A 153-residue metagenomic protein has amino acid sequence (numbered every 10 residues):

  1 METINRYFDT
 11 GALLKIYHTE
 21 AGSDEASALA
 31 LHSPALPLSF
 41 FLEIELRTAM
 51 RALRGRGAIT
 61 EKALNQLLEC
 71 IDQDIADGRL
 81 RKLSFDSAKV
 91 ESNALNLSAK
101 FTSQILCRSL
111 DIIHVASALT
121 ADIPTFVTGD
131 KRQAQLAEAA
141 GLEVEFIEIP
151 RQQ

Functional and structural regions predicted by a protein language model:
M1-A49, L53-Q66, A140, Q152: Short, well-structured N-terminal submotif of metal-dependent ribonuclease cores
M1-N5, A88, A116-Q153: Acidic, PIN/NYN-like endoribonuclease modules and their adjacent C-terminal/linker elements
T10, L110-I112, D130: Conserved glycosyltransferase catalytic-site signature
D24, S92, A134-Q135: Alpha-helical elements of the RecA-like P-loop NTPase motor core of helicases
L42-E45, A63, L67, D86 (+2 more regions): Short, conserved alpha-helical segments within structured domains
D72-T102, I112: Acidic catalytic patch
